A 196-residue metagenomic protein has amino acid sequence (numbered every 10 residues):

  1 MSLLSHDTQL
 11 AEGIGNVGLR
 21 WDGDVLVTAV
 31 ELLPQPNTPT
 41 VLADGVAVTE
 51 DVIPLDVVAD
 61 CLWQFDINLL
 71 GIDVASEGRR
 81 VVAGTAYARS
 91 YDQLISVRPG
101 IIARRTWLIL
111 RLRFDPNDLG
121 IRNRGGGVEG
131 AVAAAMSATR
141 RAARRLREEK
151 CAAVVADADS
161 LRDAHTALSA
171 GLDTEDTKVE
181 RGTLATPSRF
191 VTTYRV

Functional and structural regions predicted by a protein language model:
M1-D66: N-terminal topogenic membrane-targeting module
E31-L32, V74-E77, R111: Conserved beta-strand segments of the P-loop GTPase G domain that flank and frequently precede/overlap
P36, G78-R80, L112-D118: Short loop/turn segments at secondary-structure transitions that flank enzyme active sites
T40-V41, A83-A88, D118-R122: Short, conserved acidic/polar surface loops in the N-terminal third of protein domains
Q64-G71, N117-G120: Short, solvent-exposed secondary-structure capping/transition elements
N68-A75, V154-A158: Short beta-strand elements
L70-W107: Structural flexibility/helix-modulation signal
Q93, V97-V196: Membrane-proximal, solvent-exposed terminal domains/tails of membrane-associated proteins
